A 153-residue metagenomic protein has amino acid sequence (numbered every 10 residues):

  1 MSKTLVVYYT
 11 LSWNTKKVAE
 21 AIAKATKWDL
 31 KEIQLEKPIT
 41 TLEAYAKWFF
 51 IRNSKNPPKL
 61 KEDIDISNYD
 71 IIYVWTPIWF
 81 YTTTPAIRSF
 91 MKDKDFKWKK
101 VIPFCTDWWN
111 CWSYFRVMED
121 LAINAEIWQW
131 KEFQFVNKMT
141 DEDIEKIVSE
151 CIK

Functional and structural regions predicted by a protein language model:
M1-V74, Y81-T83, R88, K92 (+1 more regions): N-terminal beta1-alpha1-beta2 submodule of the flavodoxin-like/Rossmannoid cofactor-binding fold
T4, K100-I102: Hydrophobic beta-strand segments of well-ordered beta-sheets in folded domains
W13, W28, W48, W75 (+4 more regions): Cationic, amphipathic, low-complexity alpha-helical segments enriched in hydrophobics plus arginine/proline
N53-N56, K100, M118-N124, E150-I152: A general structural signal for short secondary-structure boundary/capping elements
I66-S67, K92-K99, A122: Short, conserved loop/helix-junction motifs that constitute active-site signature segments in enzyme catalytic cores
V74-W75, P103: Redox-cofactor binding/interface segments in oxidoreductases and associated redox assembly factors
I102-T140: Short, glycine-/small-residue-rich phosphate/pyrophosphate-handling segment
